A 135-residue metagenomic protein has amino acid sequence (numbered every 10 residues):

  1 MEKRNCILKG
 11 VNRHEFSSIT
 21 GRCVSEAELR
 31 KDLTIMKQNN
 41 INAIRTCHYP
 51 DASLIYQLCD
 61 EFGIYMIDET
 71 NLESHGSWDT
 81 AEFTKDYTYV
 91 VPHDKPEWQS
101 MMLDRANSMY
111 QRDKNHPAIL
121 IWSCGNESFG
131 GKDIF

Functional and structural regions predicted by a protein language model:
M1-I134: Active-site-adjacent substrate/metal-binding segments within catalytic domains of carbohydrate-active enzymes
